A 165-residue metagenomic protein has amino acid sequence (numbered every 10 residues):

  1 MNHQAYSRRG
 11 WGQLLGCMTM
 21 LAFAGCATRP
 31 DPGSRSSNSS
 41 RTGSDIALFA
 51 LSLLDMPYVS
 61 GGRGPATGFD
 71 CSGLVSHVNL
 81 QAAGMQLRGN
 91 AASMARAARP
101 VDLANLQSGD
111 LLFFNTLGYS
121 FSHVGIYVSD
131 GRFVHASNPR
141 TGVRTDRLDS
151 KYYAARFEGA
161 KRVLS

Functional and structural regions predicted by a protein language model:
M1-G25: N-terminal secretory signal peptides and thylakoid transit peptides that target proteins across membranes
R8-R9, R88-G89, R162: Short, cationic motifs built from Arg/Lys/His that form the positively charged side of catalytic pockets
A27, P32-N38, T42, A47-L48 (+6 more regions): Aromatic- and glycine-rich peptidoglycan recognition patches
G43, A47, L51, S72-S76 (+2 more regions): Extracytoplasmic/secreted envelope proteins and their assembly/folding machinery, especially bacterial periplasmic
L51-L54, G118: Catalytic-site beta-strand/loop segments enriched in glycine and acidic/polar residues
S52, L80-Q81, I126: Solvent-exposed polar/charged
M56-S108: Catalytic cysteine-centered active-site loop
